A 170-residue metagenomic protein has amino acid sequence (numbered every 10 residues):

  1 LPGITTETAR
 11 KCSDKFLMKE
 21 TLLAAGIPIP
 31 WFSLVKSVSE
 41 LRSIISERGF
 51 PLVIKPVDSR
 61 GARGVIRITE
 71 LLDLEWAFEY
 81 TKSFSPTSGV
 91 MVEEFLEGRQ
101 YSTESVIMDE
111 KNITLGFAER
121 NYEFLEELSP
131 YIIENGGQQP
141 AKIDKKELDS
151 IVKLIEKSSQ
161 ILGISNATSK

Functional and structural regions predicted by a protein language model:
L1-K36, S43: Conserved N-proximal alpha/beta basic substrate-recognition cap immediately N-terminal to, or forming the N-lobe
L22, I45-I68, P86-G98, T103 (+1 more regions): ATP-grasp fold ATP-binding core
E40-L41, D73: Short acidic active-site motifs
I44, A77-Y80: CheY-like receiver
L72, E94-E97, S105-G163: ATP-dependent carboxylate/phosphate-activation module, predominantly the ATP-grasp catalytic core and closely related
E93, S165-K170: A short glycine-rich, hydrophobically flanked beta-strand micro-motif that places a catalytic Asp/Glu for divalent metal
S102-S105, K170: Short beta-strand scaffold segments in enzyme catalytic cores
